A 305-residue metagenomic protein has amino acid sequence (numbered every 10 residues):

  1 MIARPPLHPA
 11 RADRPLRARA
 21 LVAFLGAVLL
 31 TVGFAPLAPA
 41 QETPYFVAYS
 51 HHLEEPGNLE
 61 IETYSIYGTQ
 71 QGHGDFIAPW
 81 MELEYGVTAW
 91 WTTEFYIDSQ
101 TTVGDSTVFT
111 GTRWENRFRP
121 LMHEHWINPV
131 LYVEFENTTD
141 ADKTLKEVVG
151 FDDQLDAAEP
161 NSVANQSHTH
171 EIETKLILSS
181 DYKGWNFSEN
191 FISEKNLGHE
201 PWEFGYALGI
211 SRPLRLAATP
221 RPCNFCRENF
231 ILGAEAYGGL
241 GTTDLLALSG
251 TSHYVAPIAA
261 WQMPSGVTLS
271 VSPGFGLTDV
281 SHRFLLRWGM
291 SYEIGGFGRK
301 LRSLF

Functional and structural regions predicted by a protein language model:
M1-A18: N-terminal secretory signal peptides that target proteins for export/translocation
M1-A3, G26-A27, I66: Charged interaction patches that mediate protein-protein contacts
R4, V22, G276: Short coil/turn motifs at helix boundaries and re-entrant loops, enriched in small/polar and proline residues
P9-A12, L30, T251: Hydrophobic residues within membrane-embedded alpha helices
A18-A20, W288: Hydrophobic alpha-helical segments, especially transmembrane helices and their immediate juxtamembrane helical caps
A20-G33: Bacterial N-terminal signal peptides
F34-A40: Sec/Tat signal peptide C-region and signal peptidase I cleavage site
A40-F305: Transmembrane beta-barrel domains of Gram-negative outer membranes and organellar outer membranes
